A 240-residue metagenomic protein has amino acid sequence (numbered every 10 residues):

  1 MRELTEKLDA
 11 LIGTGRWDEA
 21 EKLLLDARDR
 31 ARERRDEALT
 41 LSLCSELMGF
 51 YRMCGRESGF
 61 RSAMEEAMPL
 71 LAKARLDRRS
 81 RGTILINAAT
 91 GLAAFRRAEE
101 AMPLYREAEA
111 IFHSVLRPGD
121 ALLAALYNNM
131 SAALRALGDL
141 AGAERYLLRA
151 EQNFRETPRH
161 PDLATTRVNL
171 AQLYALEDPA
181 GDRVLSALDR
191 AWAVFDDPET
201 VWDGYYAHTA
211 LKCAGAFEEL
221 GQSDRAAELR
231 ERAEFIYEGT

Functional and structural regions predicted by a protein language model:
M1-S58, A63-M64, M68-P69, K73-R78 (+2 more regions): Flexible inter-repeat linkers and adjacent short helices within tandem amphipathic alpha-helical repeat scaffolds
T5-G13, S42-M53, R79-A94, A121-A136 (+2 more regions): Conserved alpha-helical positions within TPR/SEL1-like repeat arrays
G15, R35, G55, R96 (+3 more regions): Residue-level detector of the short coil/turn that links helix A to helix B within each tetratricopeptide repeat
R28-D29, E65-K73, R106-S114, L148-P158 (+2 more regions): Amphipathic alpha-helical segments of tetratricopeptide repeats
E33, T40, A74, R81 (+6 more regions): Residues that mark the junctions of alpha-helical repeat units in TPR/alpha-solenoid scaffolds
R75, A89, L116, P158 (+5 more regions): Short coil/turn linking the two alpha-helices of tandem helical-hairpin repeats
L148, S186-A193, L211, F217-G239: TPR/TPR-like (Sel1-like) alpha-helical repeat modules
